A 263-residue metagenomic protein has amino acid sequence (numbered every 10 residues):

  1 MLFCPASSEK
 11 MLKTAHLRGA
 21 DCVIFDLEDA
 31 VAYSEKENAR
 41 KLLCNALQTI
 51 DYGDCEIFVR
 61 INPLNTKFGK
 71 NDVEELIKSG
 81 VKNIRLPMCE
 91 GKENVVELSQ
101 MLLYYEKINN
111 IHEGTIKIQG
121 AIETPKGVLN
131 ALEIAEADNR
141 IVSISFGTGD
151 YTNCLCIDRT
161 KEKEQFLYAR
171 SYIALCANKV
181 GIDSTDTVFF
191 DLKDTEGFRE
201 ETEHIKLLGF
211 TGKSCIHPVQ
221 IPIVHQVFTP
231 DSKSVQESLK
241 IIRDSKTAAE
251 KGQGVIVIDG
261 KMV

Functional and structural regions predicted by a protein language model:
M1-V263: Expand to "…catalyze enediolate/carbanion chemistry for C-C bond making/breaking, isomerization, decarboxylation
